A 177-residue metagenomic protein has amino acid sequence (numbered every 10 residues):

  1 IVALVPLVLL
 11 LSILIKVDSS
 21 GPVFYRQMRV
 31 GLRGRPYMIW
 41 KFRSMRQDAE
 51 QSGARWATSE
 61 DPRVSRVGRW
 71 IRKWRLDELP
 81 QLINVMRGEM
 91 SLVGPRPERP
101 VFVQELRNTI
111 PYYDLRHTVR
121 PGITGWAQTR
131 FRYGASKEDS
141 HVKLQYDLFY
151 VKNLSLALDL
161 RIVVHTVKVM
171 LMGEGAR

Functional and structural regions predicted by a protein language model:
I1-A49, N84, L156-R177: A hydrophobic, helix-centered structural microdomain
L11, A54, V93-P95, V101 (+1 more regions): Short, hydrophobic secondary-structure boundary micro-motifs
S12, Y25, S65-R69, Y146: Positions in alpha-helical segments
S19, L76, P95, F131 (+1 more regions): Short, conserved catalytic or interaction motifs in soluble domains
Y25-R63, T124-K143: Short, glycine-rich, amphipathic interfacial segments at transmembrane boundaries or analogous
A57-R120, I162-M170: A short, structured surface patch at a secondary-structure boundary
V101, N108-R177: C-terminal terminal-structure detector
